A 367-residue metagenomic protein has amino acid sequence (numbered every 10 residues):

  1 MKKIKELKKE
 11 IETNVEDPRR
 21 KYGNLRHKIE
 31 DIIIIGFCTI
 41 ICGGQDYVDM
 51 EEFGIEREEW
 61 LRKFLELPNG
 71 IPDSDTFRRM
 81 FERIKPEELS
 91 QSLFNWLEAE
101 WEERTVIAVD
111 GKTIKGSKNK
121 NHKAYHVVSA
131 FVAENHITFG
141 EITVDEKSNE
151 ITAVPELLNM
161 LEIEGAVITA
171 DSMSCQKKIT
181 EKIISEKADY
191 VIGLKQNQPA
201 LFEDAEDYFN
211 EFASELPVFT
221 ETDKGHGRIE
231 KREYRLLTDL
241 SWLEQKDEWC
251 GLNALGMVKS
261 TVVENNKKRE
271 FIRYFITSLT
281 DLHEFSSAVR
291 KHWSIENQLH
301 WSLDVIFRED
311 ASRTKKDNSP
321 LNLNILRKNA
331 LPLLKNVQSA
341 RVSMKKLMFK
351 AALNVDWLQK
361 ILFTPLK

Functional and structural regions predicted by a protein language model:
M1-A108, S117, S129-E141, P155 (+1 more regions): Dynamic "connector" segments at or just before major functional cores
I29-I32, G44, S74, E87 (+4 more regions): Electropositive phosphate-/nucleotide-binding environments in soluble metabolic enzymes
P86, N159, N210, S214 (+2 more regions): Generic secondary-structure signature for well-ordered alpha-helical cores
S92-N95, L216-D223, L299-V305, R341-K345: Short coil/turn segments at secondary-structure boundaries
N95-A188: Polybasic low-complexity intrinsically disordered regions
D189-L194: Short hydrophobic alpha-helical runs that function as membrane-insertion/retention elements
K195-K291: An anionic, glycine-rich sequence signature occurring as long contiguous blocks
L255-L334: A C-terminal functional module that forms or caps the active site or interfaces directly with catalytic machinery
